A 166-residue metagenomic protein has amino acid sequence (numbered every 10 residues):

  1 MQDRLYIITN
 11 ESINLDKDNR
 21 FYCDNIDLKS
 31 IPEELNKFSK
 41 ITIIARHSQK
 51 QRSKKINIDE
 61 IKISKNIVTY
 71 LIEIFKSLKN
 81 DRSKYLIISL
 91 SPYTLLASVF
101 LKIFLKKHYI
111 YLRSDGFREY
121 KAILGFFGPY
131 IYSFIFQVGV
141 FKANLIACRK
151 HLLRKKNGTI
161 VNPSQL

Functional and structural regions predicted by a protein language model:
M1-Q51: N-terminal subdomain of nucleotide-sugar transferases
Q2-E11, K102-R118, I146, T159-P163: Active-site proximal beta-strand in glycosyltransferases
Y22-I26, F117-F136: Nucleotide-sugar donor phosphate/pyrophosphate-binding loop at the beta->alpha transition of glycosyltransferases
T42-H47, Y111-L112, C148: Short internal beta-strands
S48-K54, L152-K156: Short, charged/polar "capping" segments at the starts of alpha-helices and the immediately preceding loops
K50-K76, I123-L124: A short, charged, and often flexible helix/loop element on the N-terminal side of the glycosyltransferase catalytic
Y85-R118, L152-K155: An aromatic- and histidine-rich active-site surface loop
S133-L166: A short, active-site helix/loop in glycosyltransferases that binds the activated sugar's phosphate group
